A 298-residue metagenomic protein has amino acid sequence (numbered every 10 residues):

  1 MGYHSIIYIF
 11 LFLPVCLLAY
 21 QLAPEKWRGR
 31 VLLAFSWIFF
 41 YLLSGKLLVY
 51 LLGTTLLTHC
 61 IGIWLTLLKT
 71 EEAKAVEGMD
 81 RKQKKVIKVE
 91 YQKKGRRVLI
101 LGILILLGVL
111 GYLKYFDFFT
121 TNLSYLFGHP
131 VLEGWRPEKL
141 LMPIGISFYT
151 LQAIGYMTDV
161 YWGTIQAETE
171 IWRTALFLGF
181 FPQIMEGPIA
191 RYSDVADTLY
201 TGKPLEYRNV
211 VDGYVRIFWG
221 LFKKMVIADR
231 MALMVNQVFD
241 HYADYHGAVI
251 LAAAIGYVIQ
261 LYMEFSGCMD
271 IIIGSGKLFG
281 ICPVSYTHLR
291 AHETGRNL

Functional and structural regions predicted by a protein language model:
M1-R296: Membrane-embedded transmembrane alpha-helical bundles that form the catalytic cores of multi-pass lipid-modifying
